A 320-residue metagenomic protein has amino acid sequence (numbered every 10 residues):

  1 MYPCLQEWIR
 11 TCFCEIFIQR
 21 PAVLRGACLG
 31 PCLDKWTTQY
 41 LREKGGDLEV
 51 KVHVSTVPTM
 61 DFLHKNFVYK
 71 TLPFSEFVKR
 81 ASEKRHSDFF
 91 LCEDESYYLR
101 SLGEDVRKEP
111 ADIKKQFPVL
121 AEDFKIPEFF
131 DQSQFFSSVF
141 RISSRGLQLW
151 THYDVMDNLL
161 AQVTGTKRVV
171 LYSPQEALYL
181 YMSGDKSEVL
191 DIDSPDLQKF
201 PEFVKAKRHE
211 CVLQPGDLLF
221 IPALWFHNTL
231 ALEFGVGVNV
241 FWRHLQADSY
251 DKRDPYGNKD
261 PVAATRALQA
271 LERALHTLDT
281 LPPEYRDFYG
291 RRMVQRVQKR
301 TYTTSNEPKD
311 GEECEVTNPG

Functional and structural regions predicted by a protein language model:
M1-L218, F226-G320: N-terminal accessory scaffold of Fe(II)-dependent oxygenases
